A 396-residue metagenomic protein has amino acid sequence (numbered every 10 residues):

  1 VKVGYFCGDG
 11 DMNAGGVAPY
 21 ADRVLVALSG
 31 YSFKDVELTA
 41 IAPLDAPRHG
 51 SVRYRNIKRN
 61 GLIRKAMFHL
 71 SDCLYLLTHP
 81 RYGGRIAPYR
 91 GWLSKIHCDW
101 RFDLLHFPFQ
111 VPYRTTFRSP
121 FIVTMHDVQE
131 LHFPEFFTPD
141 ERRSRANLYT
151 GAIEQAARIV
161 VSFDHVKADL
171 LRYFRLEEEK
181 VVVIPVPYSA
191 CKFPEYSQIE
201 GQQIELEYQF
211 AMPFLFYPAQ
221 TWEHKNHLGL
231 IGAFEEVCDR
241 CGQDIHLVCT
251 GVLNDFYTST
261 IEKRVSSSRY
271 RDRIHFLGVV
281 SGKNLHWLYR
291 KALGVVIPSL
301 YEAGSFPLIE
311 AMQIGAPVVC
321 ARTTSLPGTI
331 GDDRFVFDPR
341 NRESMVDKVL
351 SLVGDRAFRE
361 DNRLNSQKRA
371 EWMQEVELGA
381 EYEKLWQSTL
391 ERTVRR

Functional and structural regions predicted by a protein language model:
V1-R396: Carbohydrate transferase catalytic cores enriched for Leloir-type hexosyltransferases
